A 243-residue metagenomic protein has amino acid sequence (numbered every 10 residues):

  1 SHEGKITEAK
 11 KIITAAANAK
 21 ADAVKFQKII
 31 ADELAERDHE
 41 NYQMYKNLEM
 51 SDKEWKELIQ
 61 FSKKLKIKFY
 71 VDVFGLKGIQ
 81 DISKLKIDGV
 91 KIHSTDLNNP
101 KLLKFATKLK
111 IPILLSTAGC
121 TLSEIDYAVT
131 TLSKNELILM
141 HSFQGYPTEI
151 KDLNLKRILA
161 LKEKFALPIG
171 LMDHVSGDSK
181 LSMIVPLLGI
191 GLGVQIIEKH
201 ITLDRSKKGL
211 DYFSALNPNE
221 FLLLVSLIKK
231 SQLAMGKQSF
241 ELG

Functional and structural regions predicted by a protein language model:
S1-G243: Catalytic cores and adjacent flexible loops of soluble metabolic enzymes that perform enolate/carbanion chemistry on
